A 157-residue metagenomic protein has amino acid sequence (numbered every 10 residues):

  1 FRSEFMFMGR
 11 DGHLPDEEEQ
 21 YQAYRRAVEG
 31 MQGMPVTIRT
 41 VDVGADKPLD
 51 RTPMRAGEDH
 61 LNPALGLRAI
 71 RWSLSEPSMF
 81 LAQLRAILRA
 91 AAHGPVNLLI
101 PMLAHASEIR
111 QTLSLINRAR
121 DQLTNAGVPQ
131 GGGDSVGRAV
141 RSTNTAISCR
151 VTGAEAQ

Functional and structural regions predicted by a protein language model:
F1-Q157: Conserved alpha/beta-domain cores
